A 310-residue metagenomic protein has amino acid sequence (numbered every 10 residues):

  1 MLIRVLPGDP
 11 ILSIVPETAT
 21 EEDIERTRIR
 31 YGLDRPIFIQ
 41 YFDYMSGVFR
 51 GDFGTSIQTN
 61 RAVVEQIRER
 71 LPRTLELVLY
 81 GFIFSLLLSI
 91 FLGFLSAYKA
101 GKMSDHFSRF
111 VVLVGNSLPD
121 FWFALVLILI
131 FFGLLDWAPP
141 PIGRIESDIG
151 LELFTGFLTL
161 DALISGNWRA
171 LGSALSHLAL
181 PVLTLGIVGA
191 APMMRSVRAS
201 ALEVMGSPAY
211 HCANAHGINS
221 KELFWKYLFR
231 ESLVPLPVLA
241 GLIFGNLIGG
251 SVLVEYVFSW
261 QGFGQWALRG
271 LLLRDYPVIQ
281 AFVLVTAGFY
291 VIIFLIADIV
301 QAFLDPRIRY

Functional and structural regions predicted by a protein language model:
M1-F42, F131-A170: Hydrophobic alpha-helical transmembrane segments of membrane transport/permease proteins and related membrane-embedded
L12, D34-I90: An internal, D/E-rich "acidic patch" concept
S13, P36, D105, F121 (+4 more regions): Alpha-helical transmembrane segments and their helix-entry boundary regions
D23, T27, I37-F53, V63 (+10 more regions): Hydrophobic alpha-helical segments of integral membrane proteins, encompassing both true transmembrane helices
L71-S104, G150-Y310: Alpha-helical transmembrane segments of integral membrane proteins, especially multi-pass inner/plasma-membrane
F91-L127: Cytoplasmic-entry segments and transmembrane alpha-helices of multi-pass inner-membrane transporters
G115-W137, L239-F244: Hydrophobic alpha-helical membrane-insertion segments
